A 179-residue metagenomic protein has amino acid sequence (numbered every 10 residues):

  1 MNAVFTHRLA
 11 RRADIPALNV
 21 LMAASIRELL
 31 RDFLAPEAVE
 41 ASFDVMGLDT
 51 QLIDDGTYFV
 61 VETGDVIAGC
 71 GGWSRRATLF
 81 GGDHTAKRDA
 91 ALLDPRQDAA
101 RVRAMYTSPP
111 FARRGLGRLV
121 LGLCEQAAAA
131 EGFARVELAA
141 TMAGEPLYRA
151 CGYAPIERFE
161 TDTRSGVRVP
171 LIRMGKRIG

Functional and structural regions predicted by a protein language model:
M1-P16, G179: Conserved N-terminal entry element of GNAT/NAT acetyltransferase domains
A23-L48: Conserved GNAT-fold acetyl-CoA-binding loop/helix
D49-D55: Short loop/turn motifs at secondary-structure junctions and domain boundaries
D55, E62, A68-A112, A127 (+1 more regions): Conserved acyl-donor/pantetheine-binding loop and adjacent beta-alpha core of acyl/acetyltransferases and related
F111, G115-L123: Conserved acetyl-CoA pyrophosphate-binding loop and the N-cap/start of the following alpha-helix in GNAT-like
A134, L138-E145, C151, E157-G179: C-terminal "cap" of GNAT-fold acetyltransferases
